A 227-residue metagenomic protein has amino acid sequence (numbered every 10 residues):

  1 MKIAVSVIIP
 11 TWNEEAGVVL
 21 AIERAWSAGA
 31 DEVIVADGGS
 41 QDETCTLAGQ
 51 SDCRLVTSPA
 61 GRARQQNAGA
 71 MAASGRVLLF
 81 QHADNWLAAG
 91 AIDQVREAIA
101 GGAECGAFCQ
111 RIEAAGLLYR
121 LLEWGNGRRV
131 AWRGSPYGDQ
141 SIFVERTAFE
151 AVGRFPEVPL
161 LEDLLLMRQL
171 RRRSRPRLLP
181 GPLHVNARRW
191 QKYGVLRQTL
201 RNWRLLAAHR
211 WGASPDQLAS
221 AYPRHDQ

Functional and structural regions predicted by a protein language model:
M1, R168-Q227: Hydrophobic helical membrane-anchoring modules
I3-S6, E32, L165: Cell-envelope/extracellular polymer assembly enzymes that use nucleotide-activated donors
I9-P10, A21-W26, A30-G39, V56-S58: Short beta-strand/loop segment that forms part of the nucleotide-sugar
A16-L20, D42-Q50: Acidic helix N-cap motif at the loop->helix transition within catalytic regions of sugar-transfer enzymes
D37-C45, N85: A conserved acidic beta->alpha catalytic loop
T57-A73: Glycine-rich, basic loop-to-helix element that forms the pyrophosphate-binding segment of sugar-nucleotide handling
L78: Short aromatic/hydrophobic "clamp" motif used to bind/position activated sugar donors
G90-L118: Conserved donor NDP-sugar-binding/catalytic core segment of glycosyltransferases
